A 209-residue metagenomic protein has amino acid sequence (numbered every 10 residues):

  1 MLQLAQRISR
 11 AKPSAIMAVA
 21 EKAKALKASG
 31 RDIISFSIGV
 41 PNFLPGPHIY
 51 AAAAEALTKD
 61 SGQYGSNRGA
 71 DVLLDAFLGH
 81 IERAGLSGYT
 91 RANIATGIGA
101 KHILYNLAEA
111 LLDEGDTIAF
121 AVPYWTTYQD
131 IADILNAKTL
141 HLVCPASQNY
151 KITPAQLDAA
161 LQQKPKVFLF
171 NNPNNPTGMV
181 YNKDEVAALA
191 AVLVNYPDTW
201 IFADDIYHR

Functional and structural regions predicted by a protein language model:
L2-G99, N106: N-terminal small-domain helix-loop-helix segment of the aminotransferase-like
S61-Y196, R209: Conserved core of the PLP fold type I
I201-F202: Residue-level marker for buried hydrophobic side chains located in beta-strands that build the well-ordered beta-sheet
D205: Walker B catalytic acidic pair
